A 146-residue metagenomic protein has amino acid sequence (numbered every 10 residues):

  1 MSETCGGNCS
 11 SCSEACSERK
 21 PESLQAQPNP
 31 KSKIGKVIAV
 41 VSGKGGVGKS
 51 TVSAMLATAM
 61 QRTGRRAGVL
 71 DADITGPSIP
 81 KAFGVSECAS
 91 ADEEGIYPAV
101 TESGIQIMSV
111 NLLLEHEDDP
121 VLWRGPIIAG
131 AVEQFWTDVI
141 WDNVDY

Functional and structural regions predicted by a protein language model:
M1-K44, R66: Extreme N-terminal, non-catalytic leader segments that precede Walker-type/kinase nucleotide-binding cores
S2, C12, T51, T63 (+1 more regions): N-terminal, positively charged regions that mediate nucleic acid binding
A15, T63, A82-S86, Q134-D142: Conserved, well-folded catalytic cores of nucleic-acid-processing and energy-transducing macromolecular machines
P30-K33, A89, Y97-E102, V139-D142: Solvent-exposed alpha-helices and their adjacent loops that cap or buttress functional pockets in soluble metabolic
K36-I74: Walker A/P-loop phosphate-binding motif and the immediately C-terminal alpha-helix
M55, A59, S78-K81, G130-F135: Alpha-helical scaffold segments in soluble metabolic enzymes
R66-A67, A72-D118, L122-W123, A129: Phosphate-binding loop that captures ATP/GTP phosphates
V121-Y146: Phosphate/Mg2+-binding loops and adjacent switch elements in nucleotide/diphosphate-handling enzyme cores
